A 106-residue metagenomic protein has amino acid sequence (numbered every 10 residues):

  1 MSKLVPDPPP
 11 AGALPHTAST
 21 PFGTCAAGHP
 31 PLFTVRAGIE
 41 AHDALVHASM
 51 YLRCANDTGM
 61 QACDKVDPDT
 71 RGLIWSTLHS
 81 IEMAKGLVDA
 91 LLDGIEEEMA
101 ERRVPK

Functional and structural regions predicted by a protein language model:
M1-K106: Sequence/structural signature of long amphipathic alpha-helices that form protein-protein interaction faces
